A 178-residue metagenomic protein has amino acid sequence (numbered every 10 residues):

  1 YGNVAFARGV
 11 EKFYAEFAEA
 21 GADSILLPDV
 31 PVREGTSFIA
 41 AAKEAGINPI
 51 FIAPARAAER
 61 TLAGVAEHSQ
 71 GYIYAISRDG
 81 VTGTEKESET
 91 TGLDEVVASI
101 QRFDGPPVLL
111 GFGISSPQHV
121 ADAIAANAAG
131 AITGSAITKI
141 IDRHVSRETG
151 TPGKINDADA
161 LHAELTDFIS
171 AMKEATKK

Functional and structural regions predicted by a protein language model:
Y1-R8, P31-V32, A53-A57, L109-P117: Glycine-rich beta-to-alpha transition loops that act as phosphate-gripper elements at the mouths of alpha/beta enzyme
Y1-V30, N156: Active-site beta->alpha loop and helix N-cap motifs at the rims of alpha/beta catalytic domains
F17-D23, A41-I50, E67-Y74, A125-G130: Glycine-enriched alpha-helix->loop->beta-strand junction motifs that scaffold or abut catalytic
G21-E34, N48-A57: Catalytic beta/alpha-barrel core
S24-L26, P31-E34, Y74-T84, A126-R147: Glycine-rich phosphate-binding active-site loops on the catalytic face of alpha/beta enzymes
A40-P54, E89-V108, I114-S116, A158-K178: Alpha-helix-loop-beta-strand connector modules within alpha/beta enzyme cores
I52, L62-R102, I140-T149, K154: Glycine/Thr-rich beta-alpha phosphate-binding loop at enzyme active sites
A57-H68, F103-D104, L110, I114-A131: Catalytic cores of alpha/beta
